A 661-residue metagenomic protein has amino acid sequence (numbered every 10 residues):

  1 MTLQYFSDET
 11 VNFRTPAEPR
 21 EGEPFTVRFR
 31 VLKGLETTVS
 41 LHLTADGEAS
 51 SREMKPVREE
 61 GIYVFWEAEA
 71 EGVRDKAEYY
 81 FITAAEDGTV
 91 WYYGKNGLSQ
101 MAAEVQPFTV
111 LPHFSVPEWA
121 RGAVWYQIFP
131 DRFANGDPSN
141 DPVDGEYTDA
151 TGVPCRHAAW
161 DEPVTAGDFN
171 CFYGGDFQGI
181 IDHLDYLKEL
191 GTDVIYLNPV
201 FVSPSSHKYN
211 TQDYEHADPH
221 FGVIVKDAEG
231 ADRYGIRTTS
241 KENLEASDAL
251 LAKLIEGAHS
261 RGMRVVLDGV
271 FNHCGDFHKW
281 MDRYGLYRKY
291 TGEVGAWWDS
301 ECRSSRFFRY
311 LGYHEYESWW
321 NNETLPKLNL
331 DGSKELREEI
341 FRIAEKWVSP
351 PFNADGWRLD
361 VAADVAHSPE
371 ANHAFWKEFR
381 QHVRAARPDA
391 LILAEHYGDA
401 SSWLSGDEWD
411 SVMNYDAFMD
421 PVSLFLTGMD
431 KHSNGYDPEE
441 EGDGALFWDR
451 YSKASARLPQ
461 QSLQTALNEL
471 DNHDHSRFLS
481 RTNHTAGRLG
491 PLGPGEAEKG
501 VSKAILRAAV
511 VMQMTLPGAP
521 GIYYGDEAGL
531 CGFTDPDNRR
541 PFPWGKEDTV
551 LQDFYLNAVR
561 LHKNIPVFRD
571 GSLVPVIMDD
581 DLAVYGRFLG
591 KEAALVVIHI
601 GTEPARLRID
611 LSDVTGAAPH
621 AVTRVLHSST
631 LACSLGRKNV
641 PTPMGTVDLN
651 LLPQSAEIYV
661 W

Functional and structural regions predicted by a protein language model:
M1-G122, Y126: Glycan-association/targeting regions that enable binding to alpha-glucans and other polysaccharides
P16, T26-R28, V576-G616: Carbohydrate-binding surface patches
F29, I128, L187, L197 (+10 more regions): Conserved, mostly hydrophobic/aromatic
K33, V124, N639-W661: C-terminal beta-strand-rich structural cap/linker in extracellular carbohydrate-active enzymes
W119, D276-K289, P351-N353, W376 (+7 more regions): Conserved alpha/beta catalytic core and glycan-binding cleft of carbohydrate-active enzymes
P130-D193, V200-P351, F379, A385 (+1 more regions): Substrate-binding/active-site clefts of carbohydrate-active enzymes
P130-R132, I195-H207, D268-H278, D360-V365 (+5 more regions): Short, solvent-exposed turn/loop segments enriched in Gly/Ser/Thr/Pro and often Arg
P543-V576: Aromatic- and carboxylate-lined catalytic core of secreted/periplasmic carbohydrate-active enzymes
